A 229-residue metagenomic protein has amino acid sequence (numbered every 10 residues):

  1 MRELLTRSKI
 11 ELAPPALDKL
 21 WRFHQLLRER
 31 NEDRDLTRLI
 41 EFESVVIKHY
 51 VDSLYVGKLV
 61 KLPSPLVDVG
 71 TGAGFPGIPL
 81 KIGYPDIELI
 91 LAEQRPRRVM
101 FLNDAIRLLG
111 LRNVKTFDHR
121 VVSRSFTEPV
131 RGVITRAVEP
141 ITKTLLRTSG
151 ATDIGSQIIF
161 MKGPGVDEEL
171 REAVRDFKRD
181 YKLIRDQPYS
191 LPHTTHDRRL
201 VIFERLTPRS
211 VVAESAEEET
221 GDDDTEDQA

Functional and structural regions predicted by a protein language model:
M1-V67, R97-V114, E219-T225, A229: Class I SAM-dependent transferase core
E41-S44, Y50-V51, G83, F126 (+1 more regions): Short capping/connector residues at structural and topological boundaries
S64, F75-I78, G163, Q187: Hydrophobic alpha-helix-in-membranes signature
V69-T71: Conserved beta-strand/loop positions that form the S-adenosyl-L-methionine
A73-D86: Conserved SAM-binding loop of SAM-dependent methyltransferases across substrates and taxa, primarily the Class I
I87-A229: S-adenosylmethionine
